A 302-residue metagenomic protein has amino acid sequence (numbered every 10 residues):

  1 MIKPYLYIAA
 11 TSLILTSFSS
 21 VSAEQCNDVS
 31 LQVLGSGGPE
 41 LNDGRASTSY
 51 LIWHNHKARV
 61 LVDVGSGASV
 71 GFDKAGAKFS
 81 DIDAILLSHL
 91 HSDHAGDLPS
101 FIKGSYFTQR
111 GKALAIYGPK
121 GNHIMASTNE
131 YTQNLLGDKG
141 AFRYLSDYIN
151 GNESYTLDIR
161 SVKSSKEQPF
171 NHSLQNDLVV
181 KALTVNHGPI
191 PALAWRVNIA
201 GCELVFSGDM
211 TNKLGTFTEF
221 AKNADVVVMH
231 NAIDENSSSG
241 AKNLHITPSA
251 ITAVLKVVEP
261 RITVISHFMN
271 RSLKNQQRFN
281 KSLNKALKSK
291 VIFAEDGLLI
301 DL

Functional and structural regions predicted by a protein language model:
M1-I8: Bacterial N-terminal signal peptides that target proteins for export
S17-S20: N-terminal signal peptide c-region/cleavage motif recognized by signal peptidases
S22-L204, R278-D301: Binuclear metal-dependent hydrolase catalytic cores
C26-N27, E203-T211, E235-S237: N-terminal-biased segments
S36, V185, G208-M210, H267-F268: Conserved donor-binding loops in enzymes that form glycosidic bonds
V62, S88, F206-G208, M229 (+1 more regions): Active-site flanking residues adjacent to catalytic metal/cofactor-binding acidic residues
A194, T211-L298: Cap/insert and terminal regions of metallo-dependent hydrolase folds
